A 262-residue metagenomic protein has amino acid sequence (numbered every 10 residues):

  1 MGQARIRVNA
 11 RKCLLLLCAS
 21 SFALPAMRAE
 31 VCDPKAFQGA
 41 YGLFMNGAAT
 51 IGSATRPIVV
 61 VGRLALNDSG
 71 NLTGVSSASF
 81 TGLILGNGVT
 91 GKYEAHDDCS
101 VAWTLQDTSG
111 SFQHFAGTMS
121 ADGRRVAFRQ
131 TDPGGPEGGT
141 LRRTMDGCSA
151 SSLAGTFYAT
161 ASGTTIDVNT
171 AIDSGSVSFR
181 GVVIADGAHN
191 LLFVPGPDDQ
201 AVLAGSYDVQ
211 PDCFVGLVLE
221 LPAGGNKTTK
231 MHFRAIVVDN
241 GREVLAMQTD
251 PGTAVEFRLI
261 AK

Functional and structural regions predicted by a protein language model:
G2-L15: Bacterial N-terminal signal peptides that target proteins for export
C13-A23: Bacterial N-terminal signal peptides
R28-K262: Mature soluble binding/inhibitory domains
